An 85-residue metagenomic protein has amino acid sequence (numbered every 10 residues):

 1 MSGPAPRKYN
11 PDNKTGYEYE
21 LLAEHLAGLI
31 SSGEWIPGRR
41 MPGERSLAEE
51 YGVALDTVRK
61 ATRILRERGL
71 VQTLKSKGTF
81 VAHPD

Functional and structural regions predicted by a protein language model:
M1-L55, K60-R63, E67-Q72, H83-D85: Extreme N-terminal segment that seeds HTH/winged-HTH DNA-binding domains in transcriptional regulators
K77-H83: Minor-groove-contacting beta-hairpin "wing" of winged helix-turn-helix DNA-binding domains
